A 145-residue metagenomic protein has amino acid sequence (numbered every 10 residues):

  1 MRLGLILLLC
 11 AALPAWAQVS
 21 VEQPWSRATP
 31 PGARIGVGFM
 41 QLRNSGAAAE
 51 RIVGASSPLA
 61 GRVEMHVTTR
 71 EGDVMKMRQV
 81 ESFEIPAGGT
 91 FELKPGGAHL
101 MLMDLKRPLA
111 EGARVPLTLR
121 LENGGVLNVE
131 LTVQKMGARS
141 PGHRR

Functional and structural regions predicted by a protein language model:
M1-G4: Positively charged n-region of N-terminal signal peptides that target proteins for export
A12-W16: N-terminal signal peptide c-region/cleavage motif recognized by signal peptidases
Q18-R145: Compact, glycine-rich, soluble single-domain proteins
